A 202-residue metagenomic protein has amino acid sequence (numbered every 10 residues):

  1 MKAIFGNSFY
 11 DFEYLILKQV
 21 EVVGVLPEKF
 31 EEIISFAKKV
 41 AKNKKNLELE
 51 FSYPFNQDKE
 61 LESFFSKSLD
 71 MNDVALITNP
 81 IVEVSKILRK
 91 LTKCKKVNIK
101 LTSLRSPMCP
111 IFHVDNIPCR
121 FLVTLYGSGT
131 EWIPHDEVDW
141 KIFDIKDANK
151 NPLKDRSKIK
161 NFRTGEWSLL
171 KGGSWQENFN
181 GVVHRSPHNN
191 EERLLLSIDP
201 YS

Functional and structural regions predicted by a protein language model:
M1-S66, M71, A75-V82: N-terminal auxiliary "cap/dimerization" subdomain that precedes the catalytic jelly-roll/cupin core of mononuclear
D11-F12, M108-F112, V183: Catalytic micro-motifs at enzyme active sites that drive phosphoryl/nucleotidyl and oxygen chemistry
Q19-V22, P118-F121, G165, E192-R193: Short, surface-exposed beta-edge/turn micro-motifs
V23-L26, K96-T102, V123, L169-L170 (+1 more regions): A structural signal for short, well-ordered beta-strand segments and their strand-loop junctions that often border
I33-I34, W132-P134, K171, N178-F179: Short helix/loop capping segments that flank catalytic or ligand/cofactor-binding pockets
K67-S106, P110-V114: Extracellular-facing segments of soluble proteins and assemblies that are Gly/Ser/Thr-biased and enriched in aromatics
S106-E166: Catalytic core of non-heme Fe(II) oxygenases with the double-stranded beta-helix
P152-S202: Catalytic core of Fe(II)/2-oxoglutarate
